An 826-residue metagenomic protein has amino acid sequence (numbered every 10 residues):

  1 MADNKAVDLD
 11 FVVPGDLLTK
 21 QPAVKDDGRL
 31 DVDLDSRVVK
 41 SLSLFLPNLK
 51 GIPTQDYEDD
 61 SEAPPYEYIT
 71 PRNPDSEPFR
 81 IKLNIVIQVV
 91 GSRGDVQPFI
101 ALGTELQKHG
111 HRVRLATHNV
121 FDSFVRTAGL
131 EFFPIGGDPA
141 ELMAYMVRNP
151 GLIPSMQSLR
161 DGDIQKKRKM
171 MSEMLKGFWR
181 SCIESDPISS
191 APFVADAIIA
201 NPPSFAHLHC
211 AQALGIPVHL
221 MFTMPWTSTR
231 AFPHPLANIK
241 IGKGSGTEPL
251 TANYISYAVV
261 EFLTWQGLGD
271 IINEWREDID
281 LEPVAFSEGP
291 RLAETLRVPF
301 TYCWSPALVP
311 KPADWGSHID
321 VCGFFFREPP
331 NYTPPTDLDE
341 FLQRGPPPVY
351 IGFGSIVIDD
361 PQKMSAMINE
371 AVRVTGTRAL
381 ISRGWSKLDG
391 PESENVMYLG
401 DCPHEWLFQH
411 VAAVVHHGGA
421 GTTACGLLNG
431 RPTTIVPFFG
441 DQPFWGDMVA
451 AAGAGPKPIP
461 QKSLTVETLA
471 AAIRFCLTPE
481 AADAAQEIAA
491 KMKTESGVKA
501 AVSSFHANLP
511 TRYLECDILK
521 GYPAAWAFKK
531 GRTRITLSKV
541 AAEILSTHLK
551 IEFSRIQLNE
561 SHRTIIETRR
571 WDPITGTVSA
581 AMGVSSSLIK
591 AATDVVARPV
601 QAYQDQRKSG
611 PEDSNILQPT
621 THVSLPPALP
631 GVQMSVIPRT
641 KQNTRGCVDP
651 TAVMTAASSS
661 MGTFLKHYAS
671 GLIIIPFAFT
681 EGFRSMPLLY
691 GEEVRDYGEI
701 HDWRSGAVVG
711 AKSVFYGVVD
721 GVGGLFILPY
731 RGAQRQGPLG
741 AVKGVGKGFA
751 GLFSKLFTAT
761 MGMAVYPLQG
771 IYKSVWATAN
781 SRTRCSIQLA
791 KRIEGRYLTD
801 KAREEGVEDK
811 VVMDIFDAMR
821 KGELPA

Functional and structural regions predicted by a protein language model:
A2-E58, I69-N73, P154-L159, F193 (+5 more regions): C-terminal amphipathic helix plus adjacent low-complexity, charged tail appended to glycosyltransferase catalytic
A2-E62, V120-P347, G354-A366, E370-T377 (+5 more regions): Nucleotide-sugar-dependent glycosyltransferase catalytic domains
E77-S92: Nucleotide-activated donor-dependent transferases that construct or modify glycoconjugates
V89-I100, V357: A short, glycine/small-residue-rich beta-strand->loop->alpha-helix junction that serves as a flexible
I199, L399-M448: A donor-sugar binding/catalytic signature common to diverse glycosyltransferases and related nucleotide-sugar
G384-P403: Nucleotide-activated donor-binding/catalytic signature segment of Leloir-type glycosyltransferases, i.e., the conserved
G440-A472, A500: Change "using UDP/GDP/dTDP sugars" to "using nucleotide sugars
Y522-A826: Amphipathic, glycine/alanine/valine-rich membrane-attaching segments
